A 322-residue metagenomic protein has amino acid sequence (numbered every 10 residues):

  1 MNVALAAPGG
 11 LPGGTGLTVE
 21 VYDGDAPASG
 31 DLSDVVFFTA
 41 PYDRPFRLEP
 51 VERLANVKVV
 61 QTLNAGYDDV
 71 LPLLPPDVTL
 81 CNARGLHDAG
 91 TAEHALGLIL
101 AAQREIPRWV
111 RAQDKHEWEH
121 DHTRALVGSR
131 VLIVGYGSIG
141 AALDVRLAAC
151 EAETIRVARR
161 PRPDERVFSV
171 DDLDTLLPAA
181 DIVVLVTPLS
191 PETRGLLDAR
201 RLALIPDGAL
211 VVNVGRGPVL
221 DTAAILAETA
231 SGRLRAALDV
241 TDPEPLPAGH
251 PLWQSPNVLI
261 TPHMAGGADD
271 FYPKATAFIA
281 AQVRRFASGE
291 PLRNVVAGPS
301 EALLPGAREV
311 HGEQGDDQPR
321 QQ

Functional and structural regions predicted by a protein language model:
M1-A40, R44, L304, H311: N-terminal glycine-/charge-rich "phosphate-binding" loop or analogous flexible N-terminal tail
T15-G24, D34-F38, L54-V59, L74-L86 (+2 more regions): Active-site regions of enzymes building and remodeling cell-envelope glycoconjugates
G30-L32, V51-L54, L126, L176-A180 (+2 more regions): A short, aliphatic-rich alpha-helical micro-motif
V36-V110: Phosphate/diphosphate ligand-binding glycine-rich loop within oxidoreductases
L80, G208-L210, V214-D316, R320: Rossmann-like dinucleotide-binding domain for NAD(H)/NADP(H)
A92-R108, A149-C150, A277-F286, E290: Oxidoreductase and adenylate-handling cofactor-binding alpha/beta cores
W109-A142, D171: Glycine-rich NAD(P)-binding loop of Rossmann-like domains
E153, R160-P251: Rossmann-like adenosine-cofactor binding region
